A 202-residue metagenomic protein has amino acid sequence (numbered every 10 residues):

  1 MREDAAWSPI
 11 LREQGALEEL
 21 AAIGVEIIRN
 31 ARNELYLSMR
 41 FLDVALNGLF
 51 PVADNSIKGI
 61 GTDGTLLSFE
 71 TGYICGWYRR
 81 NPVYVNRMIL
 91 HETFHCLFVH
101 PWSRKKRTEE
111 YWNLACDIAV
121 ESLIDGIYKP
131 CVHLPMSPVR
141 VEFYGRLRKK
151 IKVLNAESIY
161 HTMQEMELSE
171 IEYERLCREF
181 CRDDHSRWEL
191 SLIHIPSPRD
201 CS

Functional and structural regions predicted by a protein language model:
M1-V85, I89, T93-P130: Basic/hydrophobic alpha-helical interface regions
E109-L192: Internal, well-ordered alpha/beta segment that forms a basic, Gly-enriched binding/recognition surface
I193-P198: Conserved small/polar residues in nucleotide/adenosyl-binding loops
